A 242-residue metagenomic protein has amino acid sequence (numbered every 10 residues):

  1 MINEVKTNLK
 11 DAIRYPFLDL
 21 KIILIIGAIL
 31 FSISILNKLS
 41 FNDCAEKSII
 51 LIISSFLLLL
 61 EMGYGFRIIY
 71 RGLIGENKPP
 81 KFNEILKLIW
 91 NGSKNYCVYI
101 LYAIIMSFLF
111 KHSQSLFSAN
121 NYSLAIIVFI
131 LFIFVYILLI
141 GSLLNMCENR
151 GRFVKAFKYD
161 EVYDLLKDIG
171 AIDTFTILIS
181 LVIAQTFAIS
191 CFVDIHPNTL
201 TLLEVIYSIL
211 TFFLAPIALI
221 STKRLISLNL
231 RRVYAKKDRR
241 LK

Functional and structural regions predicted by a protein language model:
M1-V5, Y234-K242: Low-complexity, intrinsically disordered extramembrane tails and loops of integral membrane proteins
I2-I33, E84-F108, I140-I189: Interfacial aromatic "cap" segments that immediately flank transmembrane helices in multipass membrane proteins
K21-N77, N91-Q114, F132: Short, small/hydrophobic-residue-rich motifs at membrane-helix boundaries and re-entrant hairpins of integral membrane
K38-A45, A188-T199: Outer-membrane beta-barrel domain signature
A45-I74, A119-A156, T199-K237: Selective recognition of hydrophobic, aromatic-rich stretches within alpha-helical transmembrane segments of polytopic
E76-I85: A broadly used, surface-exposed interaction patch
